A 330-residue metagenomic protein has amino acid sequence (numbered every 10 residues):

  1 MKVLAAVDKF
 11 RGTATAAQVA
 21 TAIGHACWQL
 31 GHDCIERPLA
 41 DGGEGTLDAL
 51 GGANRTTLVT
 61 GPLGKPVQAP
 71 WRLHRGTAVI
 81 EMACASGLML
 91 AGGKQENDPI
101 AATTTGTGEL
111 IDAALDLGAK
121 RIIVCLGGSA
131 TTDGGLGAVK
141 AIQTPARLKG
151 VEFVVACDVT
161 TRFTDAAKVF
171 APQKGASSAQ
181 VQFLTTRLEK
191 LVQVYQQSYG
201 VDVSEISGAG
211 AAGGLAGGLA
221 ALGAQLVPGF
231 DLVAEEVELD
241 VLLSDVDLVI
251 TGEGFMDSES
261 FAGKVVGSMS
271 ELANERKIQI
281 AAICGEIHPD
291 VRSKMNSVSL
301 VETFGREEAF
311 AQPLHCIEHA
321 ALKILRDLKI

Functional and structural regions predicted by a protein language model:
M1-I330: N-terminal loops that bind phosphate or other acidic moieties and the adjacent beta-alpha structural core
